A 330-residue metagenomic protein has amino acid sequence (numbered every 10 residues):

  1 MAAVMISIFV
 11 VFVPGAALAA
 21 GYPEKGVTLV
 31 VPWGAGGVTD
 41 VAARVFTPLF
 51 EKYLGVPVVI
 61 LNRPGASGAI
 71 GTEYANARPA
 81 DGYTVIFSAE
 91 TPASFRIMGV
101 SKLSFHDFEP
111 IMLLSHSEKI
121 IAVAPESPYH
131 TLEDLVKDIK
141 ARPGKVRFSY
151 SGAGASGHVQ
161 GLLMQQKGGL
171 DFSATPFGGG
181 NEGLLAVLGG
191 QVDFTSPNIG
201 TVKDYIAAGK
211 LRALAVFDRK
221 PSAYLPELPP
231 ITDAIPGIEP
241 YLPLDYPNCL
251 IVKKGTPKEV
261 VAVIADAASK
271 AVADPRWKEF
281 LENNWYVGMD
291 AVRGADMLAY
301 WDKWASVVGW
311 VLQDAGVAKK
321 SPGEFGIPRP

Functional and structural regions predicted by a protein language model:
A2-P14: Bacterial N-terminal signal peptides
A19-D107, K145, A153, G169-S196 (+3 more regions): N-terminal (or domain-start) structured segment
A20-Y22, F50, Y74-Y83, R96-E182 (+2 more regions): Hinge/capping helix and adjacent helix->loop/strand transition within the periplasmic-binding protein
E24-G26, V261-P330: An extracytoplasmic/periplasmic, membrane-proximal ligand-sensing/linker region
G37, A66, H130, A155 (+5 more regions): Soluble non-cytosolic domains of exported or imported proteins
A89-E90, P125, I199-G200, D218 (+1 more regions): Short secondary-structure boundary segments
H116, V202-V272, K320-P330: C-terminal lobe and pocket-closing loops of periplasmic/extracytoplasmic Venus-flytrap solute-binding proteins
G200-T201, R276: Alpha-helix/helix-capping structural signal
